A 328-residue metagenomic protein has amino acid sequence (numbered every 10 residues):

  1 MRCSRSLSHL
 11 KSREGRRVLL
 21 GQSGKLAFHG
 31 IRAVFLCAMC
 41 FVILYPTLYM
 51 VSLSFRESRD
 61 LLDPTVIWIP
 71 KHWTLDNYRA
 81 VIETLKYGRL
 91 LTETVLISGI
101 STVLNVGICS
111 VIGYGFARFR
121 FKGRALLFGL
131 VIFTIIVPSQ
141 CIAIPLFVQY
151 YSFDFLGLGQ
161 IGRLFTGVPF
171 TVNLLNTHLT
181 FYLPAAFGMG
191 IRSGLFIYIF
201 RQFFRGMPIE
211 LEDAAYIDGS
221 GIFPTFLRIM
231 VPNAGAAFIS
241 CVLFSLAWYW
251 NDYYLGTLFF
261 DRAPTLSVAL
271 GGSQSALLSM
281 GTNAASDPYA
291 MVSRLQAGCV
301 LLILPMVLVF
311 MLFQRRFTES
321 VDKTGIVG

Functional and structural regions predicted by a protein language model:
M1-S23: Short, Lys/Arg-rich, polar N-terminal cytosolic tail immediately upstream of the first transmembrane signal-anchor
L10, F28-G328: A structural signal for multi-pass alpha-helical bundles of membrane permease subunits that mediate small-molecule
